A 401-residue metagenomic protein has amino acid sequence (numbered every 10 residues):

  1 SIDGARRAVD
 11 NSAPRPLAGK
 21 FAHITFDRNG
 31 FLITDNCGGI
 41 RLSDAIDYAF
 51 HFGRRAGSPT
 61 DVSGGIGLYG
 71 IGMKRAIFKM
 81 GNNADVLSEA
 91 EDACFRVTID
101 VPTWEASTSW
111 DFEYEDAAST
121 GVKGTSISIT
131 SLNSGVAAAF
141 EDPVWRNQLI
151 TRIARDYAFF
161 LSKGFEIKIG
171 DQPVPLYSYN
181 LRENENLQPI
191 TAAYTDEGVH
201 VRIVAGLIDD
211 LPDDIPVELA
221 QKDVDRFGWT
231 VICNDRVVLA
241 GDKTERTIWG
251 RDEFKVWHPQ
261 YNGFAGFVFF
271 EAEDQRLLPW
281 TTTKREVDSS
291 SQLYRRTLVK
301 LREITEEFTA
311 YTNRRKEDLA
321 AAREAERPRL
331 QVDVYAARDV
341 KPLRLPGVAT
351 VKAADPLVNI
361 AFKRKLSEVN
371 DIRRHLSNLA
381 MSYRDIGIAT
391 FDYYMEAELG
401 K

Functional and structural regions predicted by a protein language model:
S1-C37: ATP-lid-like helix-loop hinge signature
R6, R41-S43, V136-A138, L176-S178 (+2 more regions): Short helix/loop capping segments that flank catalytic or ligand/cofactor-binding pockets
A13-P16, S63-Y69, D223: Short, glycine/acidic-rich beta->alpha junctions
L32-V62: Glycine-rich/acidic phosphate-handling loop/turn and adjacent ATP-lid/helix of nucleotide-binding kinase/ATPase domains
A45, E141-L149, Y157, S289-K300: Short amphipathic alpha-helical segments
P59-Q172: GHKL-type ATPase core
A158, S162-E197: Accessory nucleic acid-recognition modules appended to NTPase machines
S178, Q188, A192-K401: Charged regulatory segments coupled to nucleotide-binding catalytic modules in large multidomain enzymes
